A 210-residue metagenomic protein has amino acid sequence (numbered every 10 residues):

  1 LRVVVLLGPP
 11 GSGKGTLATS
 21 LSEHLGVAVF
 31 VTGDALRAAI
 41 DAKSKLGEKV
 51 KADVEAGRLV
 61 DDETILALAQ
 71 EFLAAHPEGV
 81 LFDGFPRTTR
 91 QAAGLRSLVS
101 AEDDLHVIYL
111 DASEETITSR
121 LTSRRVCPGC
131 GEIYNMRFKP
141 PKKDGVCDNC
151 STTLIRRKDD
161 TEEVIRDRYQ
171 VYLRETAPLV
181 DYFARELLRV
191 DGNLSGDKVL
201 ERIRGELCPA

Functional and structural regions predicted by a protein language model:
L1-A210: Glycine-rich phosphate-binding loop of ATP-dependent small-molecule kinases
